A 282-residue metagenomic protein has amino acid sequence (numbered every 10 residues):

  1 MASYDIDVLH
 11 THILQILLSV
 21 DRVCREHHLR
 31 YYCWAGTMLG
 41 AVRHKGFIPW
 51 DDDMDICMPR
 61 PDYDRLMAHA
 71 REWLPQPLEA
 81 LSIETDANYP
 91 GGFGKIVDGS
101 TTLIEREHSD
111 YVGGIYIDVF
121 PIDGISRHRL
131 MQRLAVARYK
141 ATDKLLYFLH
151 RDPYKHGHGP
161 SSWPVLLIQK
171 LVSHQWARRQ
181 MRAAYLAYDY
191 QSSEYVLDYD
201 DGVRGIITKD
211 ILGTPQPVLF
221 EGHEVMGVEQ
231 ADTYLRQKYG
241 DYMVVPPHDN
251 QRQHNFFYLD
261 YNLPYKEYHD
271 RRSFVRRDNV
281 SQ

Functional and structural regions predicted by a protein language model:
M1-R25, M67-R127, Y147-K238, V245-Q282: Conserved catalytic core of two-metal-ion nucleotidyltransferases
D21-M54, Y63, D210, Q237-K238: Active-site nucleotide-donor binding segment shared across nucleotidyl transfer reactions
F47-I48, D62, D143, Y258-L263: Short amphipathic alpha-helical patches
M54-D55, H223: Short active-site oxyanion
C57-P59: Short hydrophobic/aromatic beta-strand micro-patches that form the beta-sheet surface supporting nucleotide- or nucleic
H128-L134: A short secondary-structure junction signal
A135-A137, A141-L145: Hydrophobic, well-structured mid-protein blocks that either form specific transmembrane helices
